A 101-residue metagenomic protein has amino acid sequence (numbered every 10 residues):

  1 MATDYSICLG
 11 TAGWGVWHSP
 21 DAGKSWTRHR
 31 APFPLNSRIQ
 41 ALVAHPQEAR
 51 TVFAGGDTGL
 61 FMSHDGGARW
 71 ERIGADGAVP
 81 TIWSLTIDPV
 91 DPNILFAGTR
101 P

Functional and structural regions predicted by a protein language model:
M1-P101: Extracellular glycan-interacting surfaces
